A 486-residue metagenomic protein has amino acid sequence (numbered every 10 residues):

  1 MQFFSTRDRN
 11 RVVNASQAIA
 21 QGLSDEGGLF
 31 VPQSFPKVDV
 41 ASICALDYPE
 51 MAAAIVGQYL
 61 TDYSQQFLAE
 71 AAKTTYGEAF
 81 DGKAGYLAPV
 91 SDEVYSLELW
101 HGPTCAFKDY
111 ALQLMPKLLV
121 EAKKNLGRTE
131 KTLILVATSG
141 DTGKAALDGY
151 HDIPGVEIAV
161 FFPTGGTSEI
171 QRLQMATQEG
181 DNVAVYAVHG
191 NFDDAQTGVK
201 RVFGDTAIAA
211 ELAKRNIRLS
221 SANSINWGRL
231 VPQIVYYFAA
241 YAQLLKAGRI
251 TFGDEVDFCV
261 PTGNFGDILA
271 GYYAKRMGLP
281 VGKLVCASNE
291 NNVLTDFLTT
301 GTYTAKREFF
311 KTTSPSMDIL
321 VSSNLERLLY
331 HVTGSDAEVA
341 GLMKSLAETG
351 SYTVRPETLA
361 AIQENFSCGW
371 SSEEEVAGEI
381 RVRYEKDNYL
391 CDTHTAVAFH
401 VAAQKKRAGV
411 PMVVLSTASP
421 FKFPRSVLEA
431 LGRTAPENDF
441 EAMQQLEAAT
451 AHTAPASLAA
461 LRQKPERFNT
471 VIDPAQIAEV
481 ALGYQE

Functional and structural regions predicted by a protein language model:
M1-E486: PLP-dependent amino-acid enzyme catalytic core
